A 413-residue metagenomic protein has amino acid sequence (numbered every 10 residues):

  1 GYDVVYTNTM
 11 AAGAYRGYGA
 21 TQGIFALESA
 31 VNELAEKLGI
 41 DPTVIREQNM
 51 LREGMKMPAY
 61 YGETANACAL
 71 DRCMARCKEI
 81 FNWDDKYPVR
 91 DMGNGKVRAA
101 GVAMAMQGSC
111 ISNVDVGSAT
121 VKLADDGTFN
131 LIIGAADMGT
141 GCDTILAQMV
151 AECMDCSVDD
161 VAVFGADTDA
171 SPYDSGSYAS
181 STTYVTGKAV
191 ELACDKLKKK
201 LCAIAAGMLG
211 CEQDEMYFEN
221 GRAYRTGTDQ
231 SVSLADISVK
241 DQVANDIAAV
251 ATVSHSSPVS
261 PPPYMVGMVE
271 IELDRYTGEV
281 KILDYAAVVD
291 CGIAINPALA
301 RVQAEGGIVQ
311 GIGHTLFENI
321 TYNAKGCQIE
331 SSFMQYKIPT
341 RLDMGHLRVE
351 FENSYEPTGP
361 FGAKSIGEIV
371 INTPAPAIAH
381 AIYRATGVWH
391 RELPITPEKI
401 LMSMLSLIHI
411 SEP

Functional and structural regions predicted by a protein language model:
G1-A103, Q107, M149-L407, S411: C-terminal catalytic domains of large/alpha subunits in multi-subunit enzymes
S109-S171: Catalytic phosphate/nucleotide-handling subdomain of diverse soluble enzymes
